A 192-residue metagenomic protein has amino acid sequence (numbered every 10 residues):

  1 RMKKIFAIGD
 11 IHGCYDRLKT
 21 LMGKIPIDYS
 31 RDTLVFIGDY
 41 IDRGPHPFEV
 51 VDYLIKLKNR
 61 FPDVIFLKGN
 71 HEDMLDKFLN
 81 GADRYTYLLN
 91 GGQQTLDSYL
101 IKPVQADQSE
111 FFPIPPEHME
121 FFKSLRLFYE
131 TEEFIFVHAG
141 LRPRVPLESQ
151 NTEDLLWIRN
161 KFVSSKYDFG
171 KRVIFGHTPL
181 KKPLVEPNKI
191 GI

Functional and structural regions predicted by a protein language model:
R1-Y53: N-terminal active-site segment of His-dependent metallophosphoesterases
M2-F6, Y129-I135, E186-P187: Beta-strand-turn-beta hairpins that frame and shape the catalytic cleft of phosphate-ester-processing enzymes
I8-G9, V35-G38, I65-N70, R172-T178 (+1 more regions): Active-site neighborhood of phospho(di)ester-bond hydrolases with catalytic His/Asp-centered motifs
H12-D16, D42-P45, D73-D76, P143-R144 (+1 more regions): Active-site environment of divalent metal-dependent phosphoester hydrolases
R43-R126, N160-S164: Active-site neighborhood of divalent metal-dependent phosphoester bond hydrolases
E132-F134, A139-L141, H177-T178: Short, well-ordered beta-to-alpha junction loops that form the rim of enzyme active sites and present histidine/acidic
R144-Q150: Cytochrome P450 core scaffold surrounding the K-helix E-X-X-R motif and the conserved "meander" helix-loop region
T152-I192: Conserved beta-sheet core of the metallophosphoesterase superfamily
